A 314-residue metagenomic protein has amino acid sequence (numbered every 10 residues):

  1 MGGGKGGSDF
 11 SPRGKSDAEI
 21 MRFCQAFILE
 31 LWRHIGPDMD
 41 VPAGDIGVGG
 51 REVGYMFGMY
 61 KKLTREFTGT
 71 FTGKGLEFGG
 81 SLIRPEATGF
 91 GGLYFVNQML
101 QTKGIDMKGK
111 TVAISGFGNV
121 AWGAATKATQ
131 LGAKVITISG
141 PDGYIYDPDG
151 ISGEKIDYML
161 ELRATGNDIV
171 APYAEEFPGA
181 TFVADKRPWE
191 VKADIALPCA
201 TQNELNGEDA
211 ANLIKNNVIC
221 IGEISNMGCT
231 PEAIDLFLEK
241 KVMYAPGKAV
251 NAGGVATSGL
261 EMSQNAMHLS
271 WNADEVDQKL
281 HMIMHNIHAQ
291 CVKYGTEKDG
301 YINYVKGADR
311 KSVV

Functional and structural regions predicted by a protein language model:
G2-K108: Glycine/serine-rich phosphate-binding loop and adjoining beta1-alpha1 elements at the start of nucleotide-handling
G6, G92, G116, I138 (+3 more regions): Buried hydrophobic positions in well-ordered alpha/beta secondary-structure cores of metabolic enzymes
G7, D38-D40, T68, T111-V112 (+5 more regions): Structural motif
G14, E19, R51-G58, L82 (+7 more regions): Short acidic, glycine/serine/threonine-rich loops at helix termini
A26-H34, M56-F67, F95-K103, K127 (+8 more regions): Change "in soluble alpha/beta enzymes" to "in soluble alpha/beta proteins
T72-G75, G80-K192: Glycine-rich phosphate/diphosphate-binding loop of Rossmann-like nucleotide-binding domains
M99, N212-V314: Adenosine-phosphate binding glycine-rich loop
G143-Y244, A249: Rossmann-like adenosine-cofactor binding region
